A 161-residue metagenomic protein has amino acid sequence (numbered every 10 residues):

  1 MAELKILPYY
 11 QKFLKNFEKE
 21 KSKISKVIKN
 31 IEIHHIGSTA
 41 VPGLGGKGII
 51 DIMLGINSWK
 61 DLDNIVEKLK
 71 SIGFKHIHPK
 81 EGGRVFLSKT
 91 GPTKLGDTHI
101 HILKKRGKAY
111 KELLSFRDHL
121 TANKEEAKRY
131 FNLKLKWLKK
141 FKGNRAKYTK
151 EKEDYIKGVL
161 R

Functional and structural regions predicted by a protein language model:
M1-H34, K157: Helical scaffold of the NTase/Pol beta-like nucleotidyltransferase catalytic core
A2, G48-I52, G96-T98, F116: Short amphipathic alpha-helical segments
K23-K60: Active-site nucleotide-donor binding segment shared across nucleotidyl transfer reactions
I56, K104, K150: Conserved residues at beta->alpha junctions
N64-I72: Short amphipathic alpha-helices in soluble, non-transmembrane regions that often serve as interface/regulatory elements
F74-G107: Conserved catalytic core of two-metal-ion nucleotidyltransferases
Y110-R161: Catalytic cores of NTP-dependent nucleotidyl/adenyl transfer enzymes across multiple folds
